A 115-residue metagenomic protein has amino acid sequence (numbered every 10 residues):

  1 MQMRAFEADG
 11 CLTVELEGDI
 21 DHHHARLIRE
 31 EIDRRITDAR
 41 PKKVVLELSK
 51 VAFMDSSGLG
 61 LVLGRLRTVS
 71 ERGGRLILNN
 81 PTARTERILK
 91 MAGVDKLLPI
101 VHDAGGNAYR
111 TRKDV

Functional and structural regions predicted by a protein language model:
M1-A52, R67-V115: STAS-like cytosolic regulatory interaction modules
D55: ABC-family nucleotide-binding domains
V62-R65: Histidine-anchored nucleotide/phosphate-binding helix
